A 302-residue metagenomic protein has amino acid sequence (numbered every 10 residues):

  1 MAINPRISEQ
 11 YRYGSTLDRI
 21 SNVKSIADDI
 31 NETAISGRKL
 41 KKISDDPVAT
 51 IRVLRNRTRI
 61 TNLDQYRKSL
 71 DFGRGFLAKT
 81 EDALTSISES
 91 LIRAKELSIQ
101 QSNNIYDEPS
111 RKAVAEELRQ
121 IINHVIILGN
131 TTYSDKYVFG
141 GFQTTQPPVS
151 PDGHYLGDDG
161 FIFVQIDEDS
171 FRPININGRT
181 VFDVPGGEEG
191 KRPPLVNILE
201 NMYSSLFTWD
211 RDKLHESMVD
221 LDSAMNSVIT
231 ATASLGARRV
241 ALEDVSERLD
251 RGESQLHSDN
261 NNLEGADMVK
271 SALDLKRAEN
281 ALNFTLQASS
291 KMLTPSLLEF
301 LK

Functional and structural regions predicted by a protein language model:
M1-T144, S204-K302: Amphipathic alpha-helical polymerization modules
P147-T208: Cysteine-poor, low-complexity segments in flexible/peripheral regions
